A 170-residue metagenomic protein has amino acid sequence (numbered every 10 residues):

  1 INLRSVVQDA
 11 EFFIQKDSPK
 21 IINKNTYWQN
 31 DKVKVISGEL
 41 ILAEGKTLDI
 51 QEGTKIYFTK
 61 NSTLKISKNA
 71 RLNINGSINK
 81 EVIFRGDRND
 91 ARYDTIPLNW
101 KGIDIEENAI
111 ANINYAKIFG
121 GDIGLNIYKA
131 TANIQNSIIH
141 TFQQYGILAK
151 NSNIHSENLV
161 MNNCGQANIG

Functional and structural regions predicted by a protein language model:
R4, A10-G170: Beta-strand/loop edge motif enriched in small/polar residues
